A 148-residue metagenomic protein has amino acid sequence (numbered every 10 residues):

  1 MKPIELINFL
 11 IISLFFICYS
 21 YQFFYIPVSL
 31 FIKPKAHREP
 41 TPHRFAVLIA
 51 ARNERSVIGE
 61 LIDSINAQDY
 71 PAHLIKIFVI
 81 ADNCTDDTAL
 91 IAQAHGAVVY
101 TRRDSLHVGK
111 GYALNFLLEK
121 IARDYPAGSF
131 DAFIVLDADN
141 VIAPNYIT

Functional and structural regions predicted by a protein language model:
M1-T41, A94: N-terminal membrane-anchoring/stem segments of glycan-assembly enzymes
H43-A46, K76: Cell-envelope/extracellular polymer assembly enzymes that use nucleotide-activated donors
I49-D63, N83: Active-site beta-to-alpha loop of glycosyltransferases that engages the nucleotide-sugar donor
G59, D86-Q93, N145: Acidic helix N-cap motif at the loop->helix transition within catalytic regions of sugar-transfer enzymes
D63-L74: Short, acidic, metal-binding catalytic loop of nucleotide-sugar glycosyltransferases
L74-I75, A89-Y125, A132: Conserved donor nucleotide-binding strand/loop of the catalytic core
A81-A89, D104-L106, V141: A conserved acidic beta->alpha catalytic loop
Y125-V141: Short beta-strand-to-loop acidic/aromatic patch adjacent to the donor-nucleotide binding site
